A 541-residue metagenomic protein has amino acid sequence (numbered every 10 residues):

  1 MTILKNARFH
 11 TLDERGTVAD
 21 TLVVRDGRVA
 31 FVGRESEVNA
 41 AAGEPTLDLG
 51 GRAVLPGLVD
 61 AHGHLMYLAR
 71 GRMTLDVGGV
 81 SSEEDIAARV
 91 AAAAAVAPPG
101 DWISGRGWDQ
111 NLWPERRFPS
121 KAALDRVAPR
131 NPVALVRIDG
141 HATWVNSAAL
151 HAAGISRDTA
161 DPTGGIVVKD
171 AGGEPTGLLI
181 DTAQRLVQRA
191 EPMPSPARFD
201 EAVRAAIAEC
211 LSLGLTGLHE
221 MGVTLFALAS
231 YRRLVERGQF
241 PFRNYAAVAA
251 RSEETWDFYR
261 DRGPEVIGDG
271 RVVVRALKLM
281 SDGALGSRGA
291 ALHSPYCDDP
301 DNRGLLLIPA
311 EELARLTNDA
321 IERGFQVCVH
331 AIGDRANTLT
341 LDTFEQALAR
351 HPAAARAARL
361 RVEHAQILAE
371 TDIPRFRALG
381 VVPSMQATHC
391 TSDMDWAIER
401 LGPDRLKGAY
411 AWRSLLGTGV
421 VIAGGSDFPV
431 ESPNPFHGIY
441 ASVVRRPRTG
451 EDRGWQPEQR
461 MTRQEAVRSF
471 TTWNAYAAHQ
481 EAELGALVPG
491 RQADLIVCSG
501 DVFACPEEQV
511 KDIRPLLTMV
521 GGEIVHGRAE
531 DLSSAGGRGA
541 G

Functional and structural regions predicted by a protein language model:
T2-K5, H10, E14-Y259, R275 (+9 more regions): Divalent metal-binding segments
D13, V32, L112-W113, A153 (+7 more regions): Glycine/Thr-rich phosphate-binding loops of Rossmann-like dinucleotide-binding domains
F31-V32, G105, L495-C498, G527: A generic structural signal for residues embedded in beta-strands
V235-G238, G263-D269, F376-A378: Acidic (Asp/Glu)-rich catalytic clusters
T317-C328, I332-L360, H364-A365, E370-P374 (+3 more regions): His/Asp/Glu-enriched, well-ordered alpha-helical/loop segment that forms or immediately abuts the divalent-metal
L517, G521-E523, R528-D531: Beta-rich accessory regions
S533-A535: Ser/Thr/Pro/Gly-rich low-complexity, intrinsically disordered segments
G537-G539: Glycine-biased, low-complexity coil/linker segments
